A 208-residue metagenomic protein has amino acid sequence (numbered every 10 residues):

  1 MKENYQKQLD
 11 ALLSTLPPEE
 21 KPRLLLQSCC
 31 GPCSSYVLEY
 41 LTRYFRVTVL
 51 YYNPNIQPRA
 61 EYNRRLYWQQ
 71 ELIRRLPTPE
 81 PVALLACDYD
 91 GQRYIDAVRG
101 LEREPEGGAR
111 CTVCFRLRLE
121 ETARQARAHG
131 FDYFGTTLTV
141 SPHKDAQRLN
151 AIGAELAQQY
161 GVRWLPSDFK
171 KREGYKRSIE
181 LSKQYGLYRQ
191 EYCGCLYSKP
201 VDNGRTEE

Functional and structural regions predicted by a protein language model:
M1-E208: Nucleotide-activated chemistry modules centered on ATP-dependent adenylation/adenylyltransferase
